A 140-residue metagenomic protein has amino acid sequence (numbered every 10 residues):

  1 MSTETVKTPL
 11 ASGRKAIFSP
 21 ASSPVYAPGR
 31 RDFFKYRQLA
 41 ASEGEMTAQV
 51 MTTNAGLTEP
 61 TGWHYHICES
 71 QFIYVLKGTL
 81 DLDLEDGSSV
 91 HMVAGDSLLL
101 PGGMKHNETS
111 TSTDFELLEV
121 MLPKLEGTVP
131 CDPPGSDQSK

Functional and structural regions predicted by a protein language model:
S2-S19, N107-K140: Double-stranded beta-helix
V25-W63, E69: A short glycine-rich, His/Asp/Glu-containing loop-to-beta-strand
P28, P60-I67, L84, V90 (+1 more regions): Short histidine-centered beta-strand/loop micro-motifs that create catalytic or ligand/metal-coordination sites
A40, L76, V93, P101 (+2 more regions): Residue-level detector of conserved, well-ordered beta-strand and adjacent loop positions that form binding/recognition
G44-E45, G87, T113: Short strand-connecting beta-turns/loops that link adjacent beta-strands
M51-N54, Y65-L82, V120-P123: Short, conserved beta-strand element in jelly-roll/cupin
S70, K77, G87, G103-K105: A generic structural motif
D86-G103: Short acidic-glycine-tyrosine-enriched beta hairpin
